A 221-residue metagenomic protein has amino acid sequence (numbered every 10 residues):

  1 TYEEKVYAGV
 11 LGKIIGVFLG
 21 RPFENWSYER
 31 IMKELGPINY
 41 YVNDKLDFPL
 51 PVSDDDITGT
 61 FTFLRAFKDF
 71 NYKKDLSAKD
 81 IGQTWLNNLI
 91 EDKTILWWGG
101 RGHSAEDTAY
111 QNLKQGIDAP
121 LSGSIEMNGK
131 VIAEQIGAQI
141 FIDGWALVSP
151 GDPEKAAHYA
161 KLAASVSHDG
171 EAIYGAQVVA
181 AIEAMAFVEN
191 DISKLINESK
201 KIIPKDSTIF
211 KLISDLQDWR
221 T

Functional and structural regions predicted by a protein language model:
T1-T221: Structured, active/binding-site neighborhoods that engage oxygen-rich ligands
